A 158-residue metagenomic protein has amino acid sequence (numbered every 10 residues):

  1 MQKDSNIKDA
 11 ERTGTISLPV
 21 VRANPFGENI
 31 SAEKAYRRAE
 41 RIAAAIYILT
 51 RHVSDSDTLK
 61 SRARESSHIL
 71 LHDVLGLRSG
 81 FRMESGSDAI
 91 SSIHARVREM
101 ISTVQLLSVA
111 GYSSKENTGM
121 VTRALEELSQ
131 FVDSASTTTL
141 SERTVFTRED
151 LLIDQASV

Functional and structural regions predicted by a protein language model:
M1-V158: Amphipathic alpha-helical assembly/interaction segments
